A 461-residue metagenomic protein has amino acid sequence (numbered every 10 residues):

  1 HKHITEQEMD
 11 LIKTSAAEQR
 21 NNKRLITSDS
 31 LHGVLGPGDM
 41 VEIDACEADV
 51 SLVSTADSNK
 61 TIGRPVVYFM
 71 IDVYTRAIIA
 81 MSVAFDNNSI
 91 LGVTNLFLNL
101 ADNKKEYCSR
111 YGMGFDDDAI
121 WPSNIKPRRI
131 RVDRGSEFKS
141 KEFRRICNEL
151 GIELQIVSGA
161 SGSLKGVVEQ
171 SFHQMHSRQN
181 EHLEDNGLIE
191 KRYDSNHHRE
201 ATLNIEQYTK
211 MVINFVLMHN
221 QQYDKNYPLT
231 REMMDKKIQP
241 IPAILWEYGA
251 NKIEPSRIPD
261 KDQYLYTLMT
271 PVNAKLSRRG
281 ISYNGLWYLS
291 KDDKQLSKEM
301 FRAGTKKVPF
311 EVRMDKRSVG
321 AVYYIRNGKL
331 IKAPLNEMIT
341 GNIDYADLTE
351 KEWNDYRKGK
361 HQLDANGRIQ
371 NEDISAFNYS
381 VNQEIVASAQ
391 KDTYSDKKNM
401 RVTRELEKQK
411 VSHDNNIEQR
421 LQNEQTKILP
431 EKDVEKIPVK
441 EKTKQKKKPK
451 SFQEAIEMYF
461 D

Functional and structural regions predicted by a protein language model:
H1, V67-F69, R128-D133: Extended hydrophobic secondary-structure segments that form protein cores and membrane-embedded regions
I4-F69, A77, S89-N95, R178 (+1 more regions): Mobile-element integrase/transposase regions, centering on the N-terminal DNA-binding/Zn-coordinating module
S30, P37, I213-F377: C-terminal, beta-rich DNA-binding module of retroviral/retroelements integrases
D44-D49, I71-T75, V83-N87, R131-S136 (+2 more regions): Short, flexible loop/turn elements at secondary-structure junctions
M81-S82, P334: Short hydrophobic alpha-helix segments
S82-A119: Active-site beta-loop-alpha junctions of metal-dependent nucleic acid enzymes, especially the RNase H-like/DDE
F115-I258, M300-R302: Globin-like tetrapyrrole-binding proteins
K306, R317, Y323-D461: C-terminal accessory/interaction regions of large nucleic acid-associated machines
